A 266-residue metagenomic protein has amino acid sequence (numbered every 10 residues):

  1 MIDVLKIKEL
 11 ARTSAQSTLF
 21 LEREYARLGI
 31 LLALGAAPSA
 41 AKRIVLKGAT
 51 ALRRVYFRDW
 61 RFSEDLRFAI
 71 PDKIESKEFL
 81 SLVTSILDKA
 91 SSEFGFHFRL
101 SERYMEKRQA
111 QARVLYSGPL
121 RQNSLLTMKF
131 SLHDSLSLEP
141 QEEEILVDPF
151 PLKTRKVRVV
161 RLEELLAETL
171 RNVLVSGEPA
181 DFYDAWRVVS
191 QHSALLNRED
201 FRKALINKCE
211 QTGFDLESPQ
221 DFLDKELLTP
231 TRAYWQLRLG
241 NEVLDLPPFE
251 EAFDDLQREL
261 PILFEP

Functional and structural regions predicted by a protein language model:
M1-I44, R54-L66, I70-P266: Structured mid-to-C-terminal alpha-helical surface segments
L46-T50: Glycine-rich beta-strand-to-loop/alpha-helix junction loops that act as flexible
